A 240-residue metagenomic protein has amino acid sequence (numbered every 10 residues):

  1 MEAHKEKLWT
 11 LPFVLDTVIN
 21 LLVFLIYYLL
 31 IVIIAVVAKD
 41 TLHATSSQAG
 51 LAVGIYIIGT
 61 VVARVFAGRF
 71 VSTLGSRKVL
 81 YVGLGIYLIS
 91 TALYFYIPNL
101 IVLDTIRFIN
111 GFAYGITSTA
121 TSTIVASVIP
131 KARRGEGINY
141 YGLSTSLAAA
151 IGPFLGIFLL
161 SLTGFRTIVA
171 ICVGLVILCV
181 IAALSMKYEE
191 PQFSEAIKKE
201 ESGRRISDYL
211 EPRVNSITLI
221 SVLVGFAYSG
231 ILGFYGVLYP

Functional and structural regions predicted by a protein language model:
M1-T10, Y188-T218: Juxtamembrane intracellular "pre-TM" segments in multi-pass secondary transporters
W9-L42, S47-G50, S229-L238: Helix-loop boundary and gating motifs at the non-cytosolic
H43, G75, Y96-I101: Helix-breaking motifs and short loop linkers at transmembrane-helix boundaries and internal kinks in secondary membrane
I57-V61, V65, A149-A150: Residue-level signature of mid-helix packing/kink "hotspots" within the transmembrane helices of 12-pass Major
V62-F95: Conserved MFS/SLC helix-loop-helix module at the cytosolic interface between two early adjacent transmembrane helices
I101-I109: Paired small-residue
F108-S144: Cytoplasmic helix-loop-helix junction between adjacent transmembrane helices in 12-TM secondary transporters
V173-E195: C-terminal membrane-cytosol helix-exit motif in multi-pass small-molecule transporters
